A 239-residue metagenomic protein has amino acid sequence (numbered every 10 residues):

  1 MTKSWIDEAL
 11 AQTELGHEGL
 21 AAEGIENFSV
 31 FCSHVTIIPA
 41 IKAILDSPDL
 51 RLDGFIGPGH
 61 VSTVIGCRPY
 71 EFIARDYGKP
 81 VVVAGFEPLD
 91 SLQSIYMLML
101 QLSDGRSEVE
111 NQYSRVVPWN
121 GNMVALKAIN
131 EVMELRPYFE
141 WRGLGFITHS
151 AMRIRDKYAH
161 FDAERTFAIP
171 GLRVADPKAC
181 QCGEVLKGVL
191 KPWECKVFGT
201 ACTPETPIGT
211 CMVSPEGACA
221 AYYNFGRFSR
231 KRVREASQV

Functional and structural regions predicted by a protein language model:
M1, S33-T36, P58-V61, G85-F86 (+3 more regions): Fold-independent oxyanion-binding glycine-rich loops and adjacent beta-strand/coil segments at enzyme active sites
M1-P69, I73: Phosphate/pyrophosphate-binding betaalpha-module
L10, E18-E26, D46-L50, G57-H60 (+9 more regions): Generic secondary-structure signature for well-ordered alpha-helical cores
F31-S33, L50-W119: A conserved active-site cap/scaffold subdomain adjacent to cofactor or substrate pockets
R51, F72, P80, G85 (+7 more regions): Residue-level preference for alpha-helix termini and adjacent loops
Q93-E184: Internal helical hairpin/lid segments
T166-V239: Extended hydrophobic packing segments that form well-structured cores
